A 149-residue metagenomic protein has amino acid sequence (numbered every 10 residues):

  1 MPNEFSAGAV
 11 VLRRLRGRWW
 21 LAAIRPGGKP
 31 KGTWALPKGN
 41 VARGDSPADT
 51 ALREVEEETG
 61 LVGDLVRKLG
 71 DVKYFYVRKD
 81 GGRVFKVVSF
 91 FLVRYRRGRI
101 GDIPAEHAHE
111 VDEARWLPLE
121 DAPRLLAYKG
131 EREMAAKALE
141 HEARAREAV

Functional and structural regions predicted by a protein language model:
M1-L36: N-terminal strand-loop-strand
F5-A7, W19, K86-S89, D112: Change "...and in nucleic-acid phosphodiester-cleaving endonucleases..." to "...and in nucleic-acid processing enzymes
R16-R18, K29-K31, A42-R43, D71-Y74 (+1 more regions): Short, charged/polar surface micro-motifs in flexible loops or helix N-caps
A35, F85, W116: Short aromatic/basic micro-patch
L36-L69: The catalytic Nudix box helix
G60-R99: Active-site segment of metal-dependent pyrophosphate-handling enzymes, primarily the Nudix hydrolase catalytic core
F90, G101-A135: NUDIX/MutT-family hydrolases
A143-V149: Short, charged, intrinsically disordered terminal tails
